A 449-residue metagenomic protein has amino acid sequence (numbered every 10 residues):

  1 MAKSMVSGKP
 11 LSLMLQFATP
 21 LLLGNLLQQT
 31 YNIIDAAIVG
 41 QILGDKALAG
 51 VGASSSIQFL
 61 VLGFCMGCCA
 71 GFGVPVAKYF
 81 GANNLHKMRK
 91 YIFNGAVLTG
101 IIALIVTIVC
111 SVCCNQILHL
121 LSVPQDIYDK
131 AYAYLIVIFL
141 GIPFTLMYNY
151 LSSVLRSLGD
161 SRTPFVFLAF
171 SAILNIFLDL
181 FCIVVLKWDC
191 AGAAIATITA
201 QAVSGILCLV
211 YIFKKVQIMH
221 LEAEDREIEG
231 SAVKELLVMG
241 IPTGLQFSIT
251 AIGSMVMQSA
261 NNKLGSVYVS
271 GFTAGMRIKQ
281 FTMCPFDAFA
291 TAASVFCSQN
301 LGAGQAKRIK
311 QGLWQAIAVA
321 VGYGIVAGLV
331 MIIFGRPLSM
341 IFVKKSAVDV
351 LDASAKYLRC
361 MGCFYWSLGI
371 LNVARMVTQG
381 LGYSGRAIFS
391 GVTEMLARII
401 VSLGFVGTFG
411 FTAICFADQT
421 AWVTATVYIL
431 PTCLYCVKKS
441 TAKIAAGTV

Functional and structural regions predicted by a protein language model:
M1-A18, V76-G141, V185-I241, C297-F364 (+1 more regions): Short alpha-helical transmembrane segments in multi-pass integral membrane proteins
S7, L11-T30, I34, I57-F64 (+7 more regions): Residue-level signal for short hydrophobic patches within transmembrane helices of multi-pass membrane transporters
Q16-D35, V137, S171, A200-S204 (+3 more regions): Transmembrane helical elements of multi-pass membrane transporters/channels
L21, N25, A37, V74 (+15 more regions): Transmembrane alpha-helix boundary and packing residues in multipass membrane permease domains and related
L26, T30-L48, L118-Q125, F181-C190 (+5 more regions): Helix-terminus/linker motif at the lipid-water interface of multi-pass membrane proteins
V39-F59, D126-K130, C190-A191, A232-M239 (+5 more regions): Interfacial/gating helices of multi-pass transporter permease domains
L48-I108, T145-P164, G271-G335, L368-S390: Small-residue-rich hydrophobic transmembrane alpha-helices
C69, I138-R156, P164-A172, A193-I206 (+4 more regions): Short runs within selected transmembrane alpha-helices of multi-pass transporters and secretion channels
